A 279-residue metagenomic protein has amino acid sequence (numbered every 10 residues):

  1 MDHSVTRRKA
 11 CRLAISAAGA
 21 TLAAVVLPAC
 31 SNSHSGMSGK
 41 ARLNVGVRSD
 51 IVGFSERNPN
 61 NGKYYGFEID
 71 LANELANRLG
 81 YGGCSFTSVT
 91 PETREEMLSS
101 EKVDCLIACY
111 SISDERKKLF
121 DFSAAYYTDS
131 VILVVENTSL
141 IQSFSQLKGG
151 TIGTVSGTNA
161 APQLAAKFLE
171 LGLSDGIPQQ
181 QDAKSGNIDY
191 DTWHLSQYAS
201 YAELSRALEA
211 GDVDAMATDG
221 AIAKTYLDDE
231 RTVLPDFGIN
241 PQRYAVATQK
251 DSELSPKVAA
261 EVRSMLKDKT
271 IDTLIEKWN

Functional and structural regions predicted by a protein language model:
D2-A18, V25: N-terminal secretory signal peptides and thylakoid transit peptides that target proteins across membranes
A20, N32-S33, G82-S85, N159-T192 (+2 more regions): Ligand-binding clefts/hinges and TM-proximal coupling segments of bilobed small-molecule sensing domains
G36-C109, Q197, D268: Extracytoplasmic small-molecule ligand-binding "clamshell" domains of the periplasmic binding protein/Venus flytrap
S49, Y127-V135, I188, G220-R263: Periplasmic-binding protein-like
I69, N73, S85-Q146, D236-G238: Acidic, polar ligand-binding/catalytic clefts
I69-L79, T138-I141, S145-A161, K224 (+1 more regions): Extended ligand-binding regions for polar small-molecule ligands
S85-E96, P178-R206: Short helix-initiation/N-cap motifs at beta->coil->alpha
E96, C109-L119, A165-A166, A202-N240: A ligand-binding cleft/hinge motif common to bilobed small-molecule-binding domains
